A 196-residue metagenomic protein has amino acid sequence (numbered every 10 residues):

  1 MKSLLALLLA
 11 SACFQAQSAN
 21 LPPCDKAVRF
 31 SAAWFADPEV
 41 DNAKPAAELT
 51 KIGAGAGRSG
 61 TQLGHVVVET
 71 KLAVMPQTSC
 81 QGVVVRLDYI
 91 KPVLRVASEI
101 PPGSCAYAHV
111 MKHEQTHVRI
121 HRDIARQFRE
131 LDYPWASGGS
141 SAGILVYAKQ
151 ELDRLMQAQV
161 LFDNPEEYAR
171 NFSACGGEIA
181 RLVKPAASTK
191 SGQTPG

Functional and structural regions predicted by a protein language model:
M1-L4: Positively charged n-region of N-terminal signal peptides that target proteins for export
S11-A16: N-terminal signal peptide c-region/cleavage motif recognized by signal peptidases
A19-D88, P92-S98, A136-G196: Metalloprotease/metallohydrolase-associated module, dominated by Zn2+-dependent proteases
P102, P134-W135: Substrate-binding clefts and substrate-entry loops adjacent to catalytic sites of polymer-processing enzymes acting on
S104-A106: C-terminal, low-complexity/hydrophilic appendages and adjacent surface loops of extracellular/periplasmic anionic
H109-H121: Active-site recognition of the HExxH zinc-binding catalytic motif
R122-D132: Membrane-interfacial alpha-helical segments at the cytosolic side of multi-pass membrane proteins
